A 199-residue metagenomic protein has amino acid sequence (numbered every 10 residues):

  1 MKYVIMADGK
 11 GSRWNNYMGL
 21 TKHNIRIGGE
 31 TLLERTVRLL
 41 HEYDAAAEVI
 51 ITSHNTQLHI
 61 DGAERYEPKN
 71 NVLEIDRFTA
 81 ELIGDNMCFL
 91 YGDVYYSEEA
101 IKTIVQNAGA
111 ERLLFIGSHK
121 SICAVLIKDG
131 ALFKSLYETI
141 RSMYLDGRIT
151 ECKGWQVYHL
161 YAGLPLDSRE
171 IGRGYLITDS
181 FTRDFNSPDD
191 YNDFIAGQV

Functional and structural regions predicted by a protein language model:
M1-M18: N-terminal nucleotide-binding beta1-loop-alpha1 segment
K2-I5, L33, E48-V49: Hydrophobic targeting segments
K10, I50-L58: Short, polar loop motifs at secondary-structure junctions
M18-N24: Short alpha-helical oligomerization interface
E30-A46: A short, N-terminal amphipathic alpha-helix
T56-L90, Y95-E99, T103: Short phosphate-binding loop-to-helix
Y96-S180: Conserved core of the sugar-phosphate nucleotidyltransferase
G174-V199: C-terminal catalytic/acceptor-binding lobe
